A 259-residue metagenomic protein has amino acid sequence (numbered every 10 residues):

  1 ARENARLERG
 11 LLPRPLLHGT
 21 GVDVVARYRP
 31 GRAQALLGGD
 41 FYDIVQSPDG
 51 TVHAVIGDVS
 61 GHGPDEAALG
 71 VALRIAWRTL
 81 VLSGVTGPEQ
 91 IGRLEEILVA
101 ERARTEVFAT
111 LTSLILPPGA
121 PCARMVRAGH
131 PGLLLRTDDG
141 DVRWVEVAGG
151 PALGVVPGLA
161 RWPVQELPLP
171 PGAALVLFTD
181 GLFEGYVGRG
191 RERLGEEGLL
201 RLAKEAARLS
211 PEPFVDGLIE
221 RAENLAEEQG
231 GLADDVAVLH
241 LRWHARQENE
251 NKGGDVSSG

Functional and structural regions predicted by a protein language model:
A1-V176, E228-G259: … and, occasionally, acidic/histidine-rich disordered N-termini of signaling adaptors
R74-L82, L200-A207, E223: Short amphipathic alpha-helical signal-transduction/dimerization elements
L82, V187-R191: PAS/PAS-like sensory domain cap-loop motif
G84-Q90, A206-V215: Short, charged, surface-exposed loops that flank catalytic or proteolytic processing sites
V176, E192-A207: Divalent-cation-assisted or electrostatically stabilized phosphate/pyrophosphate-binding catalytic cores
D180: Conserved catalytic-loop aspartate of Hanks-type protein kinases
F183: Glycine-rich phosphate-binding loops at beta-strand->alpha-helix junctions
G217-Q229: Low-complexity, intrinsically disordered Gly/Pro/Thr-rich segments
